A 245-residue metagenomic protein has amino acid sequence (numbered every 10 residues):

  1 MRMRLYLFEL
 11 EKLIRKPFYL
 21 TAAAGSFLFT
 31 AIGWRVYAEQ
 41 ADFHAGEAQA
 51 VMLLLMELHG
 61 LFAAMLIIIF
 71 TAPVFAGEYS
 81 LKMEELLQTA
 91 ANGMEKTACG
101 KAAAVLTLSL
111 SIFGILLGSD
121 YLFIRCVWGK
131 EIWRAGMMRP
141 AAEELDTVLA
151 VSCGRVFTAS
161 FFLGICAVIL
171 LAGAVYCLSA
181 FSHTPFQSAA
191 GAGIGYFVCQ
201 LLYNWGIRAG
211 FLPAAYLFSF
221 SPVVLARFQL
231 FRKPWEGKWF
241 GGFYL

Functional and structural regions predicted by a protein language model:
M1-G25: Aromatic- and glycine-rich beta-strand/loop motifs that create alpha-glucan
Y6-I14, M94-T107: Interfacial transmembrane-helix starts/ends
L13-I14, A90, F181-S182: Transmembrane helix irregularities
F18-E78, C99-T184, L201-N204, S219-Y244: Secretory targeting signals
M83-E85: Hydrophobic transmembrane alpha-helix segments characteristic of membrane transport and insertion machinery
Q88-M94: Short helix-to-coil transition segments within interhelical loops that connect adjacent transmembrane helices
S182-F218: Transmembrane helix segments
